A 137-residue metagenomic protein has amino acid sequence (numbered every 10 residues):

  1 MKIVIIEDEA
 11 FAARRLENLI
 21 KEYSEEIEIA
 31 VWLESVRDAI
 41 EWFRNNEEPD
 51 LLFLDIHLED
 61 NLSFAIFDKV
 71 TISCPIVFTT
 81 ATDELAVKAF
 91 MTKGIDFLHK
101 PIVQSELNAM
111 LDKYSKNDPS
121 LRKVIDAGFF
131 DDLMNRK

Functional and structural regions predicted by a protein language model:
M1-V4: Extreme N-terminal starter segment of soluble prokaryotic enzymes
E7: Conserved acidic carboxylate
A10-R14, A86: Charged phosphotransfer/docking patches of two-component systems
R14-E22: Charged docking surfaces used in two-component/phosphorelay signaling
E17, W32-L51: Acidic, metal-coordinating helix/loop segments flanking the phosphotransfer/catalytic sites of two-component signaling
E22, I40-E41, P49-F129: CheY-like receiver
S24-V31: A generic structural motif
F130-K137: C-terminal output/effector regions of signal-responsive regulators
